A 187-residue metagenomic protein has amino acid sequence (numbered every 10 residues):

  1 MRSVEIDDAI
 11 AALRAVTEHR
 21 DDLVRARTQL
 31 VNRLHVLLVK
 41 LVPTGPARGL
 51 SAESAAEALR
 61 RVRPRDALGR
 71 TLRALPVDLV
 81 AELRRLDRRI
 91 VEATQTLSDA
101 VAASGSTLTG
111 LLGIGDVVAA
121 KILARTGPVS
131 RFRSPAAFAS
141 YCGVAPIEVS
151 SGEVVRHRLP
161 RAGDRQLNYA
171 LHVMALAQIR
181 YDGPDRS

Functional and structural regions predicted by a protein language model:
M1-I6, M174: A charged, well-structured terminal subsegment
M1-R2, A81, R158: Generic secretory/membrane-interface signal
E5-T107: Glycine-rich, often acidic, oxyanion-interacting loops/wings at catalytic, nucleic-acid, or phospho-protein interfaces
Q29-P43, R84-A93, G115, A119-A120 (+2 more regions): Short charge-dense sequence patches
G110, D116-V117, K121-S187: Phosphate-backbone recognition surface of nucleic-acid-processing proteins
